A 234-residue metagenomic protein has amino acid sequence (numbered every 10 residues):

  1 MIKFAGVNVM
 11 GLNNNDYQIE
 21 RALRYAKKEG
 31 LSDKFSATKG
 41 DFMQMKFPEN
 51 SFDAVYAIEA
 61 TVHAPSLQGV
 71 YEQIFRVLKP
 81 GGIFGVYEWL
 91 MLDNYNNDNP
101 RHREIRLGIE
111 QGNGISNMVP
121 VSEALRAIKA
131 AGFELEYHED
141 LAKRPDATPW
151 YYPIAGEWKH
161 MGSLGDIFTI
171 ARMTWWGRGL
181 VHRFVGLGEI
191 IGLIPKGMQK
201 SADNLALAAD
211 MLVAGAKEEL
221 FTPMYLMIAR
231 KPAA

Functional and structural regions predicted by a protein language model:
M1-Q44, G69: Class I SAM-dependent methyltransferase SAM/SAH-binding core
G30, P65, K79: Short conserved AdoMet
M43-V55: A short acidic, Gly/Pro-enriched loop at the edge of an enzyme's catalytic core that lines a small-molecule cofactor
D53-S66: A short SAM/SAH-binding and catalytic strip from SAM-dependent methyltransferases
Q68-I83: A short glycine-rich, Lys/Arg-flanked "PGG" loop and its adjoining helix->strand segment in the class I
V86-E88: Acidic carboxylate diad motif detector
N97-F221, P232-A233: Substrate-binding/catalytic lobe of Class I Rossmann-like enzymes that use SAM or dcSAM, i.e., the mid-to-C-terminal
L226-R230: Short, well-ordered beta-strand micro-motif
